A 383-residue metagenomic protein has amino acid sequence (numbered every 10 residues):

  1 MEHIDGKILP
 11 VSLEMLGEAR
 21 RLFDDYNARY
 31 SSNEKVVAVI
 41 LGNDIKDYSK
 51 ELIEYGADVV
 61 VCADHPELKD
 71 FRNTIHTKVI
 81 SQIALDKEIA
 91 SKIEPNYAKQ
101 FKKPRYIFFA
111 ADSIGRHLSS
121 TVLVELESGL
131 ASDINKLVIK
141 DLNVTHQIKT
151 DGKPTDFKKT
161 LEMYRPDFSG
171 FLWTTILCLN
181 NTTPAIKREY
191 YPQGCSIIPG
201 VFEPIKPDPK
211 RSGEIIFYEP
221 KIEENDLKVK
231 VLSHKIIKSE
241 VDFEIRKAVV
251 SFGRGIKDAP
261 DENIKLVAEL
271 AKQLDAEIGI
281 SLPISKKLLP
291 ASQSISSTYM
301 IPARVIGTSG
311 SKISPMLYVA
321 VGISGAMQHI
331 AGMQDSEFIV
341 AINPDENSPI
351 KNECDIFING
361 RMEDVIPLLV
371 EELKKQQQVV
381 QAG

Functional and structural regions predicted by a protein language model:
M1-G383: N-terminal glycine-rich FAD/FM-binding segment characteristic of electron-transfer flavoproteins
